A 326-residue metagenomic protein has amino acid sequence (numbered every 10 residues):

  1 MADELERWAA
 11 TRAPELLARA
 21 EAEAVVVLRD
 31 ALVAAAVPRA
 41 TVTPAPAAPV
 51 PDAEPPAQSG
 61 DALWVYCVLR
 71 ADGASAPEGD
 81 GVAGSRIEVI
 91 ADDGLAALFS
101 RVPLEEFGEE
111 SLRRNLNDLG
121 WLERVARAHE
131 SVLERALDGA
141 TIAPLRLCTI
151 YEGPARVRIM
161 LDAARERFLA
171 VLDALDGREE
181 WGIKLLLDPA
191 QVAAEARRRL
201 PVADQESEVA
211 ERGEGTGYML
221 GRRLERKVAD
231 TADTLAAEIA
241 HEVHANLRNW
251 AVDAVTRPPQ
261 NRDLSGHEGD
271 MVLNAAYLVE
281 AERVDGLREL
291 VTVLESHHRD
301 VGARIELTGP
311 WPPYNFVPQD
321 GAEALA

Functional and structural regions predicted by a protein language model:
M1-A326: An interfacial alpha-helical scaffold signature
